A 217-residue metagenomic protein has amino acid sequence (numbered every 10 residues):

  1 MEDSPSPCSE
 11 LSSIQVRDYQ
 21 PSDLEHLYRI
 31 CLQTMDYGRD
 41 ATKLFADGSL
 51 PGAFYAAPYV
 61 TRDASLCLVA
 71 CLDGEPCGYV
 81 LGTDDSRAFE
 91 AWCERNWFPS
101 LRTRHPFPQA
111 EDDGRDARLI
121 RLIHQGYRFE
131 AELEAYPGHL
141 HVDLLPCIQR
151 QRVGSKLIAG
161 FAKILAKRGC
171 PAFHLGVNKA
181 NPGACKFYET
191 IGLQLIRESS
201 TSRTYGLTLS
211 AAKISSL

Functional and structural regions predicted by a protein language model:
Q15-R29: A short beta-loop-alpha structural element at the N-terminal edge of CoA-dependent acyl/N-acetyltransferase catalytic
M35-Y55, A91-R102, P106: Conserved GNAT-fold acetyl-CoA-binding loop/helix
L44-C67, D73: Active-site rim helix/loop that mediates acceptor-substrate recognition in acyltransferases
V69, E75-D84: Conserved beta-strand in the GNAT
S86-H141: Conserved acyl-donor/pantetheine-binding loop and adjacent beta-alpha core of acyl/acetyltransferases and related
S86-R87, H174-G176, C185, E189-L207: Conserved catalytic-core motifs of GNAT/GCN5-like acyltransferases
Y136-G138, L165-V177: Conserved GNAT acetyl-CoA-binding A-motif
H141, R150-I164, K186-T190: Conserved acetyl-CoA-binding loop-helix of GNAT-fold acetyltransferases
